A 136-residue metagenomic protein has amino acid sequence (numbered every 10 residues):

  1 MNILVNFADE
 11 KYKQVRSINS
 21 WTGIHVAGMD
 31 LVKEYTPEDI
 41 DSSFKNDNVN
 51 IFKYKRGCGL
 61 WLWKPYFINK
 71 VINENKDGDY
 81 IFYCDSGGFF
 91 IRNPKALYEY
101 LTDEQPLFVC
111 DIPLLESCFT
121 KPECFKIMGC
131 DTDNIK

Functional and structural regions predicted by a protein language model:
M1-K136: Glycosyltransferase catalytic domains, chiefly GT-A lineage
